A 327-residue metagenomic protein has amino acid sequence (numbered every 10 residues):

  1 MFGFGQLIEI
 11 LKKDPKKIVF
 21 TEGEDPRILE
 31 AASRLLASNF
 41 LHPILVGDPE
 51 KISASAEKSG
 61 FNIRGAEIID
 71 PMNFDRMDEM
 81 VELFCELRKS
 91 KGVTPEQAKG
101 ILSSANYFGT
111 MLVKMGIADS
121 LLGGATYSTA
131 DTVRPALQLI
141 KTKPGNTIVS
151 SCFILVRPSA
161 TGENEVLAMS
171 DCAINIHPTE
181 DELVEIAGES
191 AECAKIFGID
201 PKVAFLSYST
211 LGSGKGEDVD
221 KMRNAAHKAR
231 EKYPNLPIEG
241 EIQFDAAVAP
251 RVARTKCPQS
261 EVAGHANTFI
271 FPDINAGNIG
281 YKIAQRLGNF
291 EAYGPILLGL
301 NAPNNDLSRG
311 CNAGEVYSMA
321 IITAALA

Functional and structural regions predicted by a protein language model:
M1-A263, T268-A327: Anion-binding alpha/beta catalytic cores of soluble intermediary-metabolism enzymes, centered on
